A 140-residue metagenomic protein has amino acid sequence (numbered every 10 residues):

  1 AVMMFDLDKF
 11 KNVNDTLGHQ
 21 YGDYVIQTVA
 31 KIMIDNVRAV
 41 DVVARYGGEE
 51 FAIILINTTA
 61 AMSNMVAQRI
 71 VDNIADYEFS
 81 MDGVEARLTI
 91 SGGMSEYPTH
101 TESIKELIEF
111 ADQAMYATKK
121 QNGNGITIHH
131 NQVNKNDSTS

Functional and structural regions predicted by a protein language model:
V2-M4, I128: Core hydrophobic beta-sheet residues of small sensory/regulatory alpha/beta domains, primarily PAS-family
M4, K9-N57, A61-M65, R69 (+2 more regions): Cytosolic catalytic cores of cyclic-nucleotide second-messenger enzymes
M4, L55, D76, M94-E96: Sensory input modules used in signal transduction, predominantly PAS/LOV/GAF but also related non-catalytic regulatory
R45, I74-S91, K119: Catalytic core regions of nucleotide second-messenger enzymes
E49, L88-I90, N124: Change "...and in nucleic-acid phosphodiester-cleaving endonucleases..." to "...and in nucleic-acid processing enzymes
A60, N64, Q68, Y97-S140: Catalytic-core segments of nucleotide cyclases and related cyclic-nucleotide turnover enzymes
